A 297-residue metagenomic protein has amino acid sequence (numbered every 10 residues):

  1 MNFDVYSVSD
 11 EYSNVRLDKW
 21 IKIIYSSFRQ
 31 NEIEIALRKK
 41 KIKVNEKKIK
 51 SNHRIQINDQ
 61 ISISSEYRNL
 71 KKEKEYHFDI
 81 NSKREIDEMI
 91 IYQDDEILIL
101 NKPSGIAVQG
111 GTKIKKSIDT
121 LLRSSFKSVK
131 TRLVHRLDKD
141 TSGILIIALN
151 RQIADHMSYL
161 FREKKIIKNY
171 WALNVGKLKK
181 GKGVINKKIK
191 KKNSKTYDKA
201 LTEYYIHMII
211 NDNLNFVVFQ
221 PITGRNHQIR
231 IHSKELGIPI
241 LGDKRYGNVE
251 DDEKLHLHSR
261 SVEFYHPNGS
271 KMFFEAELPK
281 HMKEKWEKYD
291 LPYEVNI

Functional and structural regions predicted by a protein language model:
M1-I297: RNA pseudouridine synthases
